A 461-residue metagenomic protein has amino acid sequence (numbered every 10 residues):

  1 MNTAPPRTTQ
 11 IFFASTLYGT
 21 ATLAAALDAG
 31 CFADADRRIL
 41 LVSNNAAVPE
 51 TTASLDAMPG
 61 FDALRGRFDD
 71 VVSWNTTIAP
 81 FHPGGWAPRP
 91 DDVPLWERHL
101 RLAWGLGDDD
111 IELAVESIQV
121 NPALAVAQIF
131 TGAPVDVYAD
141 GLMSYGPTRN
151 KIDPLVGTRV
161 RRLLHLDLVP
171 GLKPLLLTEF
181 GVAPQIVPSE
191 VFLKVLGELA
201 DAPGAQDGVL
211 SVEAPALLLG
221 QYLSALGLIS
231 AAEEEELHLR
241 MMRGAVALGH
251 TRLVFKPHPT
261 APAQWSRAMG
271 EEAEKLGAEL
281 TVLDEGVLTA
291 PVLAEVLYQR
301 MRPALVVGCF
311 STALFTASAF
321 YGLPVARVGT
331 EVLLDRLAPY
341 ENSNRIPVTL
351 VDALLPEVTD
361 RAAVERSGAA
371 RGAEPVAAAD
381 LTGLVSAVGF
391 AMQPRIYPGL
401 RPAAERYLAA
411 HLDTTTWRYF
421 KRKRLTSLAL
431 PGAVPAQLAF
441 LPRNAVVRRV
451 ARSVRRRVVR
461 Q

Functional and structural regions predicted by a protein language model:
I11-R159: Active-site and donor-binding regions of nucleotide-sugar-utilizing enzymes
A21-A24, S54-L55, V93-E97, A231-A245 (+1 more regions): Well-ordered, non-membrane alpha-helical segments in soluble/globular domains
P49-A53, Y145-K151, A290-L293, D335-N344: Short, charged, surface-exposed secondary-structure boundary motifs
Y138-S230: A nucleotide-sugar donor-handling region in carbohydrate enzymes
P203-Q264: Conserved catalytic-core segment of nucleotide-activated headgroup transferases in glycan assembly
L248-T289: Catalytic donor nucleotide-activated moiety binding site of glycosyltransferases and closely related
V292-P339: A donor-sugar binding/catalytic signature common to diverse glycosyltransferases and related nucleotide-sugar
L337-R452: Leloir-type glycosyltransferase catalytic cores
